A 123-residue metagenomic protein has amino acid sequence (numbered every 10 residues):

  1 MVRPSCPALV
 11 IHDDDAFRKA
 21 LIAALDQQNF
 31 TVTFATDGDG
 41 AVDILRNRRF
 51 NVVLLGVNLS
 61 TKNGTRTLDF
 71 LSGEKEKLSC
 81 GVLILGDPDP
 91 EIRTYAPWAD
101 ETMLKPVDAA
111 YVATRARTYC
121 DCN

Functional and structural regions predicted by a protein language model:
C6, G64, D87, T94-M103: As written
L9, F34-V52: Acidic, metal-coordinating helix/loop segments flanking the phosphotransfer/catalytic sites of two-component signaling
H12-D14, D87, K105: Acidic di-acidic motifs
D15-T33, E101: Two-component/phosphorelay signaling modules centered on CheY-like receiver
R46-R48, L71-L78, P97: Conserved phosphotransfer cores of two-component systems
L54-K75: Conserved phosphotransfer microenvironments
L78-D89: A short, hydrophobic beta-strand element within the central beta-sheet of small alpha/beta folds
V107-C120: C-terminal output helix
